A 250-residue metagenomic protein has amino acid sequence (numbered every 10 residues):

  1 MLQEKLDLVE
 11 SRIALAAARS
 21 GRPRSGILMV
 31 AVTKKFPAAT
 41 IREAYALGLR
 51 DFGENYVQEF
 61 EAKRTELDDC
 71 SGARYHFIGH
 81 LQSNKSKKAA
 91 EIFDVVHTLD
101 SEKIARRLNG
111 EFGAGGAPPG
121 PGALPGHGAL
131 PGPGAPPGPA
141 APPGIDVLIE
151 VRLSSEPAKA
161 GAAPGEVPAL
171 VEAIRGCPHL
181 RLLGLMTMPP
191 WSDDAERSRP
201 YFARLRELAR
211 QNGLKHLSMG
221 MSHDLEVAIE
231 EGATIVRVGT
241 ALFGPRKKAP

Functional and structural regions predicted by a protein language model:
M1-K215, M219-H223, I229-E231, F243: Conserved alpha/beta-domain cores
H97, A233-P250: Gly/Pro- and small hydrophobic-enriched strand-loop and loop-to-helix capping segments that sit at the rims
